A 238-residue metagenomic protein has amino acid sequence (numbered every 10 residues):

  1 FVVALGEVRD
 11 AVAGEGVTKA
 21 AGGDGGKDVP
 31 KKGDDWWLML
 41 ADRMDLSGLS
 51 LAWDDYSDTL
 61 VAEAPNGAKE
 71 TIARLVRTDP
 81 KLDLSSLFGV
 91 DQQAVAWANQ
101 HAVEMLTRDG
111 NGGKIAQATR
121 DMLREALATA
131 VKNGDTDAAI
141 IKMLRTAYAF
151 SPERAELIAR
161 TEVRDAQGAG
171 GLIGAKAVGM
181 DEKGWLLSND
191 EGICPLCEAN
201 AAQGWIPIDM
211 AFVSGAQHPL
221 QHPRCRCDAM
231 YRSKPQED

Functional and structural regions predicted by a protein language model:
F1-A149, S233-D238: N-terminal leader/targeting and assembly helices and adjacent pre-domain segments
A149-F150, R154-D238: Acidic, glycine-rich two-metal-ion catalytic cores of nucleic acid-processing enzymes
